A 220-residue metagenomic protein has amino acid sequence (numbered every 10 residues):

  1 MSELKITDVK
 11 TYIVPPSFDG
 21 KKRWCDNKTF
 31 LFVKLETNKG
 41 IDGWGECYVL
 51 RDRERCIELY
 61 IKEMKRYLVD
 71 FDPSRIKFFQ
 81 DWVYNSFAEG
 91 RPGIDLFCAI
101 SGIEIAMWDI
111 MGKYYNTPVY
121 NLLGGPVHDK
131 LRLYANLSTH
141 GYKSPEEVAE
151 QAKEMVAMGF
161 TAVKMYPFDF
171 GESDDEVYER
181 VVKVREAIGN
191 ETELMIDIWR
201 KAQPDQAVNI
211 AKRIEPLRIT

Functional and structural regions predicted by a protein language model:
M1-W44, Y48-V49: Structured beta-strand/loop patches that form or line metal/cofactor-binding pockets in enzymes
T11-V14, N38, R66-V69, P73 (+4 more regions): Generic secondary-structure signature for well-ordered alpha-helical cores
T29-L31, K62, L131: Residues at beta-strand starts and edge strands
E36-Y114: Metal- or metallocofactor-binding catalytic centers and their adjacent structured scaffolds across diverse enzyme
E104-G141: Glycine-rich, aromatic-flanked loop segments that form ligand/cofactor-binding clefts across common enzyme folds
D129-K130, Y134-T220: Metal-dependent enolase-superfamily TIM-barrel catalytic cores that perform enediolate-based chemistry
